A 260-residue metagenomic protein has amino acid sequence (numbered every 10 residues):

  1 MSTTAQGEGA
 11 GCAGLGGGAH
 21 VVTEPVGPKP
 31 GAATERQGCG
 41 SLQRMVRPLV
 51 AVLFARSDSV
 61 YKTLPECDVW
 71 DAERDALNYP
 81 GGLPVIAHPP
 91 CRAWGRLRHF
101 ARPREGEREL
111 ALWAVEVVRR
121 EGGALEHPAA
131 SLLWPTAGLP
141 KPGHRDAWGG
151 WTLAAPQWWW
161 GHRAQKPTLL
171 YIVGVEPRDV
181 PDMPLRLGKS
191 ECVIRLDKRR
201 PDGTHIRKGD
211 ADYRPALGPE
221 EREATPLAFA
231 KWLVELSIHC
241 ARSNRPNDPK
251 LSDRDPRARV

Functional and structural regions predicted by a protein language model:
M1, V21-V22, V26: Short hydrophobic transmembrane-like helices used for membrane targeting/insertion
S2-G9: Extreme N-terminal basic, low-complexity initiation segments that serve as generic localization/processing leaders
A10-G17, P30: Low-complexity, intrinsically disordered Ser/Thr/Pro- and acidic-rich segments
P25, P30, R36: Cationic, low-complexity basic patches in intrinsically disordered or flexible, solvent-exposed regions
E35-V260: Class I S-adenosyl-L-methionine
